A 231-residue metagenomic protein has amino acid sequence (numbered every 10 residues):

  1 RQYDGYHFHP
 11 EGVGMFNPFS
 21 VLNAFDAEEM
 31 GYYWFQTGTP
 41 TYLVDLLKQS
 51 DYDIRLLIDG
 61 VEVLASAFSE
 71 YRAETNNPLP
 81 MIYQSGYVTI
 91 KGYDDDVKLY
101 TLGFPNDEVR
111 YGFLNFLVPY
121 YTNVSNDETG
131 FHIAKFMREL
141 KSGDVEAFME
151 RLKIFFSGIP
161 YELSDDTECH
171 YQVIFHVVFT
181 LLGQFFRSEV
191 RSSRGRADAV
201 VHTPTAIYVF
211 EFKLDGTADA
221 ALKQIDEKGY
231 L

Functional and structural regions predicted by a protein language model:
R1-G5, K213, L231: Short intrinsically disordered, low-complexity coil segments enriched in acidic
R1-N23: Amphipathic alpha-helical segments of the small helical/lid subdomains adjacent to P-loop NTPase cores
F16, V21-K223, E227-G229: Extended alpha-helical interface modules used as scaffolds for assembling large macromolecular complexes
